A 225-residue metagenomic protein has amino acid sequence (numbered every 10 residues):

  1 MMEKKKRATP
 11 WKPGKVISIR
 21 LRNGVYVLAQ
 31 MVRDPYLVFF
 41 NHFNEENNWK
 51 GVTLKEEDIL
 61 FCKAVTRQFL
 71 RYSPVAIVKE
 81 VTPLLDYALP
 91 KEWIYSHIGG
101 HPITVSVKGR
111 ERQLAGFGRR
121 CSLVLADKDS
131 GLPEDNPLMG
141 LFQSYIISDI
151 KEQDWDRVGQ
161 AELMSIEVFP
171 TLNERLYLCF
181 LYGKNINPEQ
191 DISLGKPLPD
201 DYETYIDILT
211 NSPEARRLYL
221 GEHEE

Functional and structural regions predicted by a protein language model:
M1-A64: Short N-terminal edge-element motif at the start of the domain
K15, T53, H97-G99, G159: Short, isolated positions within intrinsically disordered regulatory regions of eukaryotic proteins
N48, E57, F69, Y95 (+4 more regions): Amphipathic alpha-helical interaction segments
C62-K128: Long, low-complexity intrinsically disordered regions
V107-E225: A eukaryote-biased signal for long
